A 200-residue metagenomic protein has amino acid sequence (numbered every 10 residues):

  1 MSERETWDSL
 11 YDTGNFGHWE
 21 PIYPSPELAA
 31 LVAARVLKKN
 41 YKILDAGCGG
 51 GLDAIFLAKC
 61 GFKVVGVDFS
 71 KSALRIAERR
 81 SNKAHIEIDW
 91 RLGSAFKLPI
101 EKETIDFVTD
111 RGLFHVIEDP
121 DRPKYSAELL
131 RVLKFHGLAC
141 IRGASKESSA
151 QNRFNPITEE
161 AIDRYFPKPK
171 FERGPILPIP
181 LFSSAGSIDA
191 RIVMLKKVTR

Functional and structural regions predicted by a protein language model:
M1-K39, I43-I100, I117-E128, V132 (+1 more regions): Class I (Rossmann-like) S-adenosyl-L-methionine-dependent methyltransferase catalytic domain, capturing the SAM-binding
I100-V108: A short acidic, Gly/Pro-enriched loop at the edge of an enzyme's catalytic core that lines a small-molecule cofactor
G112-V116: Short catalytic micro-motifs in class I SAM-dependent methyltransferases
